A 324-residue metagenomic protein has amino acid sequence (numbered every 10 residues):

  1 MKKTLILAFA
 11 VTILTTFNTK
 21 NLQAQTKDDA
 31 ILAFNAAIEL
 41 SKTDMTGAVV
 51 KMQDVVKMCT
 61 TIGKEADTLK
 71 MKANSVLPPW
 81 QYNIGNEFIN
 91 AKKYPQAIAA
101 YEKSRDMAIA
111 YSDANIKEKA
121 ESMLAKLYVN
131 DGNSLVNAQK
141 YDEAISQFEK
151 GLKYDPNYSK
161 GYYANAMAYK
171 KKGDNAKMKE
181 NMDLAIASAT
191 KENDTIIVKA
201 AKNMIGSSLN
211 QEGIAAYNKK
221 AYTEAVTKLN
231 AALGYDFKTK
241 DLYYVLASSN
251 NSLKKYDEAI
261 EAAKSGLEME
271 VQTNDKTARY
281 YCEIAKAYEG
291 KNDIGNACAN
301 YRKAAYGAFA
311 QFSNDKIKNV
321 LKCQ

Functional and structural regions predicted by a protein language model:
K2, N21-N83, N90-A91, A110-Y111: N-terminal leader/linker segments that initiate helical-solenoid repeat arrays
D29, I62, Y111, Y158 (+5 more regions): Residue-level recognition of tetratricopeptide repeat
E65-A66, W80, D113-A114, A120 (+7 more regions): TPR alpha-solenoid repeat register
L69, V76, N83, I116 (+8 more regions): Canonical tetratricopeptide repeat
N83, N90, N130, N137-A138 (+7 more regions): Register position in tetratricopeptide repeats
I196-S207, Q211-T223, D275, C282-K286 (+1 more regions): Terminal, low-structured helical/coil segments at or just beyond the last alpha-helical repeat
